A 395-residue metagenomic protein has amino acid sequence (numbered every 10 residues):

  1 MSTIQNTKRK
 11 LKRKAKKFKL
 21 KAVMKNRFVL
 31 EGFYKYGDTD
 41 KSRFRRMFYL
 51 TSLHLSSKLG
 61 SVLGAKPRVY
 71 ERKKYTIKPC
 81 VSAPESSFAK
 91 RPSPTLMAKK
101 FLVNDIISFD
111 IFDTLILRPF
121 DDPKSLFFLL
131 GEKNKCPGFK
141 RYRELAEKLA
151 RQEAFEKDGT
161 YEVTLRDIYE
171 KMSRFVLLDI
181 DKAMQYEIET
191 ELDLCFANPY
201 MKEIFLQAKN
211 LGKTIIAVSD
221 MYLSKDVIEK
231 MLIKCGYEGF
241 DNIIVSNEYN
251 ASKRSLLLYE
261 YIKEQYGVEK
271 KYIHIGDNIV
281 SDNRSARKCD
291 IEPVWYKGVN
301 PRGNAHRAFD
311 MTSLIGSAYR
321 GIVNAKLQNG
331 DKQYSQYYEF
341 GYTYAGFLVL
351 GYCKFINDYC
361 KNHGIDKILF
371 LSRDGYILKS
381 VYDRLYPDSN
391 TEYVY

Functional and structural regions predicted by a protein language model:
S2-F109, Y337-F340, Y344-G364, L378: Non-catalytic pre-domain segments flanking phosphatase-related domains
I77-K90, L115-L117, D121, E147-G159 (+7 more regions): Extracellular glycan-modifying ectodomains
A98-L145: Active-site neighborhood of HAD-like aspartate-dependent phosphohydrolases
S108, D220, I365-S372: Short glycine-rich phosphate-binding loop at a beta-alpha junction
D158-D167, R174-A217: Short, acidic loop-to-helix structural element flanking the phosphoryl-transfer center in phosphate-processing enzymes
K209-I216, M221-N247, V381, L385-P387: Substrate-recognition/cap helix-loop segment adjacent to the acidic, metal-dependent catalytic center of Asp-based
R254-V280: Conserved Lys-Pro-Asp/Glu-containing loop-to-beta segment of HAD-superfamily phosphomonoesterases, centered on
N278-P293: Acidic, divalent-metal-coordinating active-site segment for phosphoryl/phosphodiester hydrolysis, typified by short
